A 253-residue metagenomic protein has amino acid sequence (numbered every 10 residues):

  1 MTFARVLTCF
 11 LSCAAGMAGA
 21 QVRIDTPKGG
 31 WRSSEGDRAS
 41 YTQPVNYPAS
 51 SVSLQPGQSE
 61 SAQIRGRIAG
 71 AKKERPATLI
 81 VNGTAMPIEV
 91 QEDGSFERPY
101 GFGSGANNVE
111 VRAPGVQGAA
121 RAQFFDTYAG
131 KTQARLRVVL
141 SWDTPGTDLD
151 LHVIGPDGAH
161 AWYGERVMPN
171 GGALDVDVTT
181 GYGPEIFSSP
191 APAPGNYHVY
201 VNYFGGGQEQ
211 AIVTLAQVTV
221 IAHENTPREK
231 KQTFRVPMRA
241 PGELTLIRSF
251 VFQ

Functional and structural regions predicted by a protein language model:
A20-Q58: Short, compositionally biased P/S/T/A/G/V-rich stretches that sit at domain boundaries
A62-A71: Aromatic/hydrophobic beta-strand junction motif of beta-rich domains
K72-A85: Change to "...patches in solvent-exposed regions of secreted, membrane-anchored, or virion-exposed structural
M86-D93: Short beta-strand segments within Ig-like beta-sandwich modules, predominantly Fibronectin type-III
P99-A106, A193: Surface-exposed, short loops/turns at beta-strand junctions within beta-sandwich domains
S104-V116, V199: Short, aromatic- and glycine-rich surface loops/edge beta-strands on solvent-exposed regions
G118-Y128: Edge beta-strands of extracellular beta-sandwich domains
A129-Q253: Intrinsic-disorder/low-complexity signal
